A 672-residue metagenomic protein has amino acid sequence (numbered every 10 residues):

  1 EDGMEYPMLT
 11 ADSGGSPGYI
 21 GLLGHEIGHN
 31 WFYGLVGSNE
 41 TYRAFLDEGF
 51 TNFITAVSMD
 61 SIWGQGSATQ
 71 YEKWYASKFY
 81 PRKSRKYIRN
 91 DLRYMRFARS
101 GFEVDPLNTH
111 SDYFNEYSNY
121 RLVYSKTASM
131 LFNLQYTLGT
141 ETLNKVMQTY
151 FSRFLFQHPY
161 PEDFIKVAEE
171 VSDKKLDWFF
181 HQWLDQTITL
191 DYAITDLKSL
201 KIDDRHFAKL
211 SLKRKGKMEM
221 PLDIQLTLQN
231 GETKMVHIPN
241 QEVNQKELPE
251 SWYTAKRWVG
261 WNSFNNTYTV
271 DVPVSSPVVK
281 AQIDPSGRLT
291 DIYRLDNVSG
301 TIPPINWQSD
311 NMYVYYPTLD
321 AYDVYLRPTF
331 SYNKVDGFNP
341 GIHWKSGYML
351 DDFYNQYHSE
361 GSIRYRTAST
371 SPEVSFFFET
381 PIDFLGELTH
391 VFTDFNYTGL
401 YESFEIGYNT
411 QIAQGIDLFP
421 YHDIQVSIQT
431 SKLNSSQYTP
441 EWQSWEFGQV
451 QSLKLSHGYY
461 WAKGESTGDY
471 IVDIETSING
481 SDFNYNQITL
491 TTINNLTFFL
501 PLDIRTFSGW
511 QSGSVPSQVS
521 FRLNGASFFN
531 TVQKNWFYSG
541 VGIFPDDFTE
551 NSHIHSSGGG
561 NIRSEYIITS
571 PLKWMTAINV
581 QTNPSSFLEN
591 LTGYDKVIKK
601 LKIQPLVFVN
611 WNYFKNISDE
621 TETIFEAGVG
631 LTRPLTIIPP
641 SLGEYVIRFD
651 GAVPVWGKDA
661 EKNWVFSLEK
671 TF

Functional and structural regions predicted by a protein language model:
E1-P221, Q225, Q229-E232, A281: Hydrophobic alpha-helical and helix-loop surface patches within well-folded domains that function as non-catalytic
L138, S172, Y332-K334, Y348-D351 (+10 more regions): Outer-membrane beta-barrel strand-turn architecture
F156-Q157, T329-I342, G347-Y354, E360-V374 (+8 more regions): Solvent-exposed loop/turn segments connecting transmembrane beta-strands in outer-membrane beta-barrel proteins
E232, V270-P273, D284-F384, Q414 (+3 more regions): Outer-membrane beta-barrel initiation region
E232-T267: Solvent-exposed beta-strand/loop surfaces of large extracellular or lumenal domains
Y322-L326, D336-P340, F353-S359, P372 (+10 more regions): Outer-envelope beta-barrel architecture signal
F330, E387-G399, S403-T410, Y421-S427 (+4 more regions): C-terminal outer-membrane beta-barrel translocator/porin domains of Gram-negative envelope proteins and their
G628-V629, E661-F672: Outer-membrane beta-barrel "beta-signal"
